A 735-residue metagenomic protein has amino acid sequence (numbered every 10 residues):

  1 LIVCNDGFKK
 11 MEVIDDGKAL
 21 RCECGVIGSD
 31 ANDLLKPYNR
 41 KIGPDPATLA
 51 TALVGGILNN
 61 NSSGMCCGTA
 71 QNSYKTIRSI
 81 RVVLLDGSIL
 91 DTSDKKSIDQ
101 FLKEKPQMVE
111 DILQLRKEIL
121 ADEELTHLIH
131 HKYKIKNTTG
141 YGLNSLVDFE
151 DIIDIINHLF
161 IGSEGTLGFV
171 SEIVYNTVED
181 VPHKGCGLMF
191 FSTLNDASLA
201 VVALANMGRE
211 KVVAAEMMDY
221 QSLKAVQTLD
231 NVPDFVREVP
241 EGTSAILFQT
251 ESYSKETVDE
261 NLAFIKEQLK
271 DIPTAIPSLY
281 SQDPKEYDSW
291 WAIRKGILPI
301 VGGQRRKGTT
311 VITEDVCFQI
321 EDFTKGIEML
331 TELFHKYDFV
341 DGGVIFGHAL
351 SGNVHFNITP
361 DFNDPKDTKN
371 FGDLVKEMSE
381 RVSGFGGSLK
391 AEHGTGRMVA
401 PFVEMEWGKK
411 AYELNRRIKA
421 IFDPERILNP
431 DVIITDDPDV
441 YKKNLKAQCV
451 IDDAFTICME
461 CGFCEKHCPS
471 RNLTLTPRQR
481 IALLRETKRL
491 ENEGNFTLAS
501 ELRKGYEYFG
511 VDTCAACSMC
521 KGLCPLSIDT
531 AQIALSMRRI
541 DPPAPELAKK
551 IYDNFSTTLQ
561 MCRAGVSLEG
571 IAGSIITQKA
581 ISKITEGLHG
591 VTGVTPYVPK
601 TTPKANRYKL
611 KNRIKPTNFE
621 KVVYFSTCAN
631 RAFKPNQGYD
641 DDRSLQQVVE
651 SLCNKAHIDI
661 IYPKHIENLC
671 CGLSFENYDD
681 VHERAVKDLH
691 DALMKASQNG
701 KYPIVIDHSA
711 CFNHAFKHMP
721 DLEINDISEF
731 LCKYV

Functional and structural regions predicted by a protein language model:
V3-P46, S62-Q114, D180-S192, I312-E321 (+1 more regions): N-terminal glycine-rich flavin-associated loop
L35-S79, L84, L128, K132-I156 (+1 more regions): A gly/ser-rich beta-alpha-beta helix-loop segment of oxidoreductase catalytic cores
I57-C66, I153-T177, G347-N353, K390 (+4 more regions): Conserved phosphate/anionic-ligand binding catalytic regions in large, soluble enzymes, centered on
S145-I153, N157-N370, R381, F385-G386 (+1 more regions): C-terminal substrate-recognition/cap domain of FAD-linked oxidoreductases
I300, Q304-K307, P401-V450: Activity-critical C-terminal alpha-helical subdomain
A391-M398, F455-L473, V511-D529, F625-Q637 (+2 more regions): Local cysteine-cluster metal-coordination motifs and their immediate loop/turn environment, predominantly Fe-S cluster
D423, T530-V735: Iron-sulfur cluster-binding electron-transfer modules in prokaryotic oxidoreductases
I434-F455, E465, R471-S574, R684-A685 (+1 more regions): Ferredoxin-type iron-sulfur electron-transfer modules in oxidoreductases and energy-metabolism complexes
